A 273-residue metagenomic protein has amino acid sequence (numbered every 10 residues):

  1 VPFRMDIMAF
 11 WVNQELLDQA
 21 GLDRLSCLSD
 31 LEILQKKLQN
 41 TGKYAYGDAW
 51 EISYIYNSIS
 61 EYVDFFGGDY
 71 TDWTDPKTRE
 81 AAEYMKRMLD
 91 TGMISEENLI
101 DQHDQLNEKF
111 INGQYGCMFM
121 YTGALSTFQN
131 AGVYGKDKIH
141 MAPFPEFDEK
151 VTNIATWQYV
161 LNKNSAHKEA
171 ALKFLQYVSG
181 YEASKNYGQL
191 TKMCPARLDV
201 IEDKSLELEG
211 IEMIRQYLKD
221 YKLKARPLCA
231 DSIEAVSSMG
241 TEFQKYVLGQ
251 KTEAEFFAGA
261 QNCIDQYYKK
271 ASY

Functional and structural regions predicted by a protein language model:
V1-A9, D30-E32, L38-N40, S58 (+3 more regions): Hinge/lid segment of periplasmic solute-binding proteins
V1-L16, Y44-A45, H140-P145, E149-V151 (+1 more regions): A structural signal for short loop-to-beta-strand junctions that line the ligand-binding cleft of periplasmic/secreted
V1-S26, A49-Y70, N153-L161, L218 (+1 more regions): Periplasmic solute-binding protein
Q19-A20, D90-I94, N130-C194, T241-Q244 (+2 more regions): Extracytoplasmic/periplasmic substrate-recognition and gating elements
L28-I33, E97-I111: Short helix-initiation/N-cap motifs at beta->coil->alpha
L34-Q39, T71-L99, F144: Glycine-centered hinge/linker elements that transmit conformational signals in sensory and ligand-binding systems
G116-Y121: Paired acidic/hydrophobic, glycine-rich loop segments that form the ligand-binding mouth/hinge of periplasmic-binding
I139-A142, Q189-T241, K245, K269-Y273: Long, aromatic- and glycine/proline-rich binding clefts that accommodate carbohydrate-like moieties
